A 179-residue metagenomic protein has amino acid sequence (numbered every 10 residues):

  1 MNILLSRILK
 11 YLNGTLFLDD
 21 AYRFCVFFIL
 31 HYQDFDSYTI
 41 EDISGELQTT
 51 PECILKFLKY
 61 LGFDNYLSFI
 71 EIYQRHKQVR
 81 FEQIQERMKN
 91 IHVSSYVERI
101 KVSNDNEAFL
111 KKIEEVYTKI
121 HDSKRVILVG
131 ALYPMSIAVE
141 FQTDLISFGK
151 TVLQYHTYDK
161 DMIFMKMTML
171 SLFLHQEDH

Functional and structural regions predicted by a protein language model:
M1-I3, L145: N-terminal-biased segments
I3-R7, T15-V26, L30-S37, E41 (+2 more regions): HTH-adjacent hinge/linker in prokaryotic transcriptional regulators
K111-K124: Glycine-rich phosphate/diphosphate-binding loops that line cofactor/substrate pockets in enzymes
H121-H179: Glycine-rich phosphate-binding loops that contact phosphosugars or nucleotide phosphates
